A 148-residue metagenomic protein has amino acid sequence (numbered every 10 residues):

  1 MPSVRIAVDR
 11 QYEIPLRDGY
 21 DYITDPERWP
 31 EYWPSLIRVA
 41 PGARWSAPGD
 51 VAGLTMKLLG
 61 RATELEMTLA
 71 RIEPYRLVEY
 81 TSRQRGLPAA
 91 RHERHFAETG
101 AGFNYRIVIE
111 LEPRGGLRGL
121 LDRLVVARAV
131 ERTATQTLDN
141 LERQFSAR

Functional and structural regions predicted by a protein language model:
M1-A47, N140: Hydrophobic ligand-binding cavity/cleft-lining segments
L16, A62, E131-A134: A structural signal for well-ordered alpha-helical scaffolds and beta->alpha junctions
D25, E131, R143-A147: A structural signal for alpha-helix termini and helix-coil/disorder junctions
A40-R85, R91, T99, N104 (+1 more regions): Glycine-rich portal/gate segments that line the openings of hydrophobic small-molecule binding cavities
T81-Q136: Beta-strand/loop substructures that line and gate deep hydrophobic ligand-binding cavities in soluble
